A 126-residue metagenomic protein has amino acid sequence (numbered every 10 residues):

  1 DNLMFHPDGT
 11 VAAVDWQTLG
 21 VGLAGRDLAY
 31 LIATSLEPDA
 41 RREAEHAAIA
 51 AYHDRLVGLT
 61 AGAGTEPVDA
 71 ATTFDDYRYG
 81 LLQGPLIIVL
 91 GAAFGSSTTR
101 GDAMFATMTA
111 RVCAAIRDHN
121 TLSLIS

Functional and structural regions predicted by a protein language model:
D1-A24: Active-site acidic catalytic loop and adjacent metal/ATP-binding pocket of ATP-dependent phosphoryl transfer enzymes
P7-T10, A61-P67: Short, glycine- and charge-enriched coil/turn segments that flank and shape catalytic ligand pockets
T18-G62, L81-G101: Active-site activation/catalytic loop segments of kinase-like enzymes and analogous catalytic loops in related
Y30, D54, G58, D75 (+3 more regions): Charged/polar, solvent-exposed surface patches and flexible loops
G64-L82: All-alpha amphipathic helical-bundle segments outside canonical DNA-binding/catalytic cores that form hydrophobic
Y79-S126: ATP/Mg2+ or Mg2+-diphosphate-binding catalytic cores that bind nucleotide phosphates or diphosphates via glycine-rich
